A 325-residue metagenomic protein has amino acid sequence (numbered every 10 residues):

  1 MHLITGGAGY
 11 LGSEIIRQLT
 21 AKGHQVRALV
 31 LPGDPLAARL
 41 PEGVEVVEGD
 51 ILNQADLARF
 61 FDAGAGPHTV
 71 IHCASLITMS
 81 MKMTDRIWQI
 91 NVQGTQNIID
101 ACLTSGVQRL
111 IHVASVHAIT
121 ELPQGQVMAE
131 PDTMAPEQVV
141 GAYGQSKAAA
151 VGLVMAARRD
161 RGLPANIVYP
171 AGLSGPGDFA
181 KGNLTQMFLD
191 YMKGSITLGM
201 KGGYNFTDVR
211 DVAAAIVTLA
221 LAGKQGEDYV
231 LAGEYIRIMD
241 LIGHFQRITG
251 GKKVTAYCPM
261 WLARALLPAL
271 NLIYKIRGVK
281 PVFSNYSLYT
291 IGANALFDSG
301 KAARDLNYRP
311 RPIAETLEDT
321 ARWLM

Functional and structural regions predicted by a protein language model:
H2-K22: N-terminal Rossmann NAD(P)H-binding glycine-rich loop of SDR-like oxidoreductase domains
D34-P35, L40, V44-Q93, N97 (+1 more regions): NAD(P)H-binding glycine-rich loop region in Rossmannoid oxidoreductase-like domains and their noncatalytic homologs
D85, I90-A142: Conserved Rossmann-fold NAD(P)-dependent oxidoreductase catalytic core, especially the SDR/UDP-sugar
N97, N183, M200-L221, E227: Substrate-positioning beta->alpha
A118-T120, N166-L184: Flexible, glycine-rich beta-alpha linker
M134-Q138, Q186-T207, D211: A conserved pocket-lining segment of Rossmann-fold NAD(P)-dependent short-chain dehydrogenase/reductase
V140-N166: Active-site Tyr-X1-5-Lys
A215-V282, S299, R304, P312-L324: Mid/C-terminal beta-alpha module of Rossmann-like enzyme folds, strongest in SDR-family dehydrogenases/epimerases
